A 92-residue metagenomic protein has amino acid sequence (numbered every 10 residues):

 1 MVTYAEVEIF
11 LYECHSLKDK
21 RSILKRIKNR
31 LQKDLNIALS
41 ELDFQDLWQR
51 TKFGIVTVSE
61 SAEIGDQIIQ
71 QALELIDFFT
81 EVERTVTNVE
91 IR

Functional and structural regions predicted by a protein language model:
M1-V2, R92: Absolute protein N-terminus
V2, S40-S61: Short, charge-patterned binding micro-sites
T3-E13: Short glycine-/aliphatic-rich beta-strand segments at the starts of folded cytosolic domains
L11-S16, S59-S61: A generic structural motif
K20: C-terminal binding/interaction regions
I37-D43, R84-T87: A short linear hydrophobic-aromatic micro-motif
T57-R92: C-terminal structural segments of small proteins and small subunits
